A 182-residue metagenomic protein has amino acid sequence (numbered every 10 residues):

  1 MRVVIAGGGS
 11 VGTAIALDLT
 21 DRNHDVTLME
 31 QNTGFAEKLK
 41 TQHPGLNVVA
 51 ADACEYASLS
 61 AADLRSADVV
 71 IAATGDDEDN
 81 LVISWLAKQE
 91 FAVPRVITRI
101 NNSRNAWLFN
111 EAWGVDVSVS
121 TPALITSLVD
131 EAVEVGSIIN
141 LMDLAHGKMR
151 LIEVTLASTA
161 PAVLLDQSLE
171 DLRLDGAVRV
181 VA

Functional and structural regions predicted by a protein language model:
M1-A182: Cytosolic regulatory regions of ion transport systems
